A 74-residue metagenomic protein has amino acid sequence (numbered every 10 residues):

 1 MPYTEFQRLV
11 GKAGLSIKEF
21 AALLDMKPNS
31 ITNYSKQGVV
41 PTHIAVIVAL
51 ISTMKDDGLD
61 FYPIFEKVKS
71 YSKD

Functional and structural regions predicted by a protein language model:
M1-K12: A short, Lys/Arg-rich alpha-helix, primarily the initiator
G11, D25, K36-Q37: Residue-level detection of the helix-turn-helix DNA-binding "recognition helix"
G14-L15, K36, L50-T53: Short N-proximal segments of mature Sec-exported proteins
L15-T32: Short alpha-helical DNA-recognition segment
I31-V39: Major-groove recognition helix of helix-turn-helix-like DNA-binding domains
T42-L59: DNA major-groove recognition helix of helix-turn-helix/homeodomain DNA-binding modules
D56-D74: Short, charged recognition helix plus adjacent turn of helix-turn-helix-like nucleic-acid-binding domains
